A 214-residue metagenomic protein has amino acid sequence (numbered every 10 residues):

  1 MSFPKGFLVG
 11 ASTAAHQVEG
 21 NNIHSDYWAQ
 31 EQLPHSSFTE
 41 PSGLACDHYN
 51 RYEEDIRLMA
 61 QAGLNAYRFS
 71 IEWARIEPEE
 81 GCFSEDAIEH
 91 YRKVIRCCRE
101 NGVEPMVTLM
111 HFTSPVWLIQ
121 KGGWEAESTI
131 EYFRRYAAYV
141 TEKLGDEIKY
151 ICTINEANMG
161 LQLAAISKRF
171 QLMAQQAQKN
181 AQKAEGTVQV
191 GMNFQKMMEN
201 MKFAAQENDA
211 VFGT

Functional and structural regions predicted by a protein language model:
M1-S36, E80-G81, I88-K179, K183 (+2 more regions): Active-site region of glycoside hydrolase catalytic domains
E19-Y91: Active-site-adjacent substrate/metal-binding segments within catalytic domains of carbohydrate-active enzymes
